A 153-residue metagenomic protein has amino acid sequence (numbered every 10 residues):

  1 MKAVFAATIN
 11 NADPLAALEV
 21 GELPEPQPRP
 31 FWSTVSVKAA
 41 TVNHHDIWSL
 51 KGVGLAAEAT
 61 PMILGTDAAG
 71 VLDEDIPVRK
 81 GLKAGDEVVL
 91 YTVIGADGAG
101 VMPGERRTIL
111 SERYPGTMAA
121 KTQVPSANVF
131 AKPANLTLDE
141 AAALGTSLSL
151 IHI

Functional and structural regions predicted by a protein language model:
P24-T41, V53-D97, R113, P133: Glycine-rich beta-strand-centered segment in the early N-terminal region that forms part of a ligand/cofactor-binding
H45-I47: Cytochrome P450 core scaffold surrounding the K-helix E-X-X-R motif and the conserved "meander" helix-loop region
G95-E105: Short, Lys/Arg- and Gly-enriched loop/turn segments at beta-strand edges
T117: A small-molecule sensor/coupling module
Q123-A131: Structured surface patches comprising rigid loops and adjacent beta-strands/short helices at the edges of well-ordered
L136-L144: Short pre-catalytic strand/loop immediately N-terminal to key active-site residues, enriched for Gly-Thr
H152-I153: Conserved small/polar residues in nucleotide/adenosyl-binding loops
